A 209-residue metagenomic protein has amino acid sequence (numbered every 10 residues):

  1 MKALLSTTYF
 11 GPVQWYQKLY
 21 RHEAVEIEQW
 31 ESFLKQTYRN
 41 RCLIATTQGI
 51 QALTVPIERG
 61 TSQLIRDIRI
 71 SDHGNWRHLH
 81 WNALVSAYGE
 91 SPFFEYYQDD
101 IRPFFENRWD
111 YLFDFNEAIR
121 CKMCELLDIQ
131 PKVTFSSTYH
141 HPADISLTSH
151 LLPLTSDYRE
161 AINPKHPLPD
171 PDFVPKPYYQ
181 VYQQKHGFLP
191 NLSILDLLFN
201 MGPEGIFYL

Functional and structural regions predicted by a protein language model:
M1-L209: Residues lining hydrophobic/aromatic ligand-binding pockets adjacent to catalytic sites
